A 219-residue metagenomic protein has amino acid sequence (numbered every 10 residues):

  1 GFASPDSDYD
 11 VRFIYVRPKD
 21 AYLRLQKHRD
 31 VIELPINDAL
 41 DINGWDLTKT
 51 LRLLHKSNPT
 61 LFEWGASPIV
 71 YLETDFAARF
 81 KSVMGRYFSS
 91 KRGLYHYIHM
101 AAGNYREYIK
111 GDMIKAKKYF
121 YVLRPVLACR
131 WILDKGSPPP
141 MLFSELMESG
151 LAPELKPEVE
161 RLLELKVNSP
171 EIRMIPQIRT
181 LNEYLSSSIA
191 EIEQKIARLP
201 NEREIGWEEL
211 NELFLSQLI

Functional and structural regions predicted by a protein language model:
G1-P35: Catalytic metal-binding acidic patch
P18, S57, I132: Phosphate/oxyanion-binding loops and surfaces in catalytic or ligand/nucleic-acid-binding neighborhoods
L25-A102: A basic- and aromatic-enriched beta-loop-alpha substructure that forms the phosphate/nucleotide- and DNA/RNA-contacting
R29, L54-S57, P68, G150 (+3 more regions): Alpha-helix boundary/capping residues
K81-G206: Conserved nucleotidyltransferase catalytic core and NTase-mimicking acidic/glycine-rich helix/loop elements in nucleic
N201-I219: Acidic, carboxylate-rich catalytic segments that either coordinate divalent cations
